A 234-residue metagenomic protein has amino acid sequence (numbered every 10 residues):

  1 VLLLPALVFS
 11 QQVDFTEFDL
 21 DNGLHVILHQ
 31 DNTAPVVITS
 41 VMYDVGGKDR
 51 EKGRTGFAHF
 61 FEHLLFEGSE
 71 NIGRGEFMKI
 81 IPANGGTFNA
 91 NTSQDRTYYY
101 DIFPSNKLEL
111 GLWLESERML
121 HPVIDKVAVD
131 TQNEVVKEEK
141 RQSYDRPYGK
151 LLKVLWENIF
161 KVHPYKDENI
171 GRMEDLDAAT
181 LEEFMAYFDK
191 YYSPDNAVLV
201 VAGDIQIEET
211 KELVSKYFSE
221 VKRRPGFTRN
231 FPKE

Functional and structural regions predicted by a protein language model:
D14-T16, N22-L24, P35-V41, D95-T97 (+1 more regions): Envelope-exposed proteins and targeting segments
D19, M78-F227: Charge-rich, well-structured scaffold segments of protease-associated domains
G23, T33-I80: Active/ligand-binding-proximal structured segments within catalytic/core domains that scaffold catalytic residues
Q30-N32, T228: Peptidyl-prolyl cis-trans isomerase
N32-A34, V45-D49, N71-I72, S105-L108 (+2 more regions): Solvent-exposed loop/turn segments at secondary-structure junctions within structured extracellular/periplasmic domains
G226-E234: His/Glu-based metal-binding/catalytic segments typifying zinc-dependent metallopeptidases
